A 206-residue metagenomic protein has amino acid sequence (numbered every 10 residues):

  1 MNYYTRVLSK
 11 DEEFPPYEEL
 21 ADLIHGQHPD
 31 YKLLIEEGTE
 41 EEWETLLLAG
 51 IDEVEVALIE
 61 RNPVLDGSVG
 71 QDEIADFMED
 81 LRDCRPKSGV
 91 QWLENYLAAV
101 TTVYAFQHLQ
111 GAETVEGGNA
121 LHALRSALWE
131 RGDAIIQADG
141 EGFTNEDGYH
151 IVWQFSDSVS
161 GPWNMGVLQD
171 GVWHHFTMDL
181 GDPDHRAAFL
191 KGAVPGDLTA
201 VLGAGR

Functional and structural regions predicted by a protein language model:
M1-Y4, S9, Y17-D30, H108 (+1 more regions): Acidic, proline/glycine-rich low-complexity IDRs
E18, G26-L97, T101-Y104: Short, intrinsically disordered low-complexity segments
